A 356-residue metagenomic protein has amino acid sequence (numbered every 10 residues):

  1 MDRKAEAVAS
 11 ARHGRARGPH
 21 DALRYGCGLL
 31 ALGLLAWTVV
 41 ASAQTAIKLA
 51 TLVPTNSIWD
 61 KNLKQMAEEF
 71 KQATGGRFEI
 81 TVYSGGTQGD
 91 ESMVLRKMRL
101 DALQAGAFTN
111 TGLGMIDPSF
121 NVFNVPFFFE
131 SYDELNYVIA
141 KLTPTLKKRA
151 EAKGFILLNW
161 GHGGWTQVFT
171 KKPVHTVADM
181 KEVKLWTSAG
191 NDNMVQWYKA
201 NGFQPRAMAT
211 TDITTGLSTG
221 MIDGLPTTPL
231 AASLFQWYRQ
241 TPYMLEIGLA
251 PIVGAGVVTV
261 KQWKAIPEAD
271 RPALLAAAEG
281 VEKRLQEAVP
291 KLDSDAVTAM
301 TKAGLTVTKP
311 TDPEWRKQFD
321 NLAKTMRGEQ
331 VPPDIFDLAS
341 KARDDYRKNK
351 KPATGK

Functional and structural regions predicted by a protein language model:
M1-K4, W37, A150: Short intrinsically disordered, low-complexity coil segments enriched in acidic
M1-L23: N-terminal secretory signal peptides that target proteins for export/translocation
V8-A11, G28, K64, K171: Short amphipathic alpha-helical "recognition" segments used for binding
L23-Y25, Q318: Short, solvent-exposed linear motifs at loop/edge-of-secondary-structure regions
G26-T38: Bacterial N-terminal signal peptides
Q44-E134, L142-K356: N-terminal secretory/targeting leader peptides
Y137: Multi-pass membrane catalytic core of lipid/isoprenoid biosynthesis enzymes
